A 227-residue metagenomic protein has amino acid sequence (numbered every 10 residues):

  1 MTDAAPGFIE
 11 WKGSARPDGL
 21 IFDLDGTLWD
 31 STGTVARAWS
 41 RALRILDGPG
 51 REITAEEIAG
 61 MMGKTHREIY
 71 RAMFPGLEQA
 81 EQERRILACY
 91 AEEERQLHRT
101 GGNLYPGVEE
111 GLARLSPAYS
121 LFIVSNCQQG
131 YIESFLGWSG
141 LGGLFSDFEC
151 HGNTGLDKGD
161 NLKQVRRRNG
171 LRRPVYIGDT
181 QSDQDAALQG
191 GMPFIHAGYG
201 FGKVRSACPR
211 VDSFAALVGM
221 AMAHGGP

Functional and structural regions predicted by a protein language model:
M1-D18, Q129, E133-P227: Asp-based, Mg2+/Mn2+-dependent phosphohydrolase catalytic module
A4-F8, G13-P106: N-terminal helical cap/lid subdomain that shapes the substrate entry/recognition surface in HAD-like hydrolases
W11, Q96-I123, Q129, E133 (+1 more regions): Short, acidic loop-to-helix structural element flanking the phosphoryl-transfer center in phosphate-processing enzymes
D23, T27, S125, D179: Conserved G/P- and acidic residue-centered "switch" motifs that form tight phosphate/ATP-binding loops in soluble
D30, I123-S125, H196: Hydrophobic residues in well-ordered beta-strands that form the structural core
M61, V124-N126, I177: Structural motif
K64, P117-A118, R172: Structured helix-beta-strand junction loops
